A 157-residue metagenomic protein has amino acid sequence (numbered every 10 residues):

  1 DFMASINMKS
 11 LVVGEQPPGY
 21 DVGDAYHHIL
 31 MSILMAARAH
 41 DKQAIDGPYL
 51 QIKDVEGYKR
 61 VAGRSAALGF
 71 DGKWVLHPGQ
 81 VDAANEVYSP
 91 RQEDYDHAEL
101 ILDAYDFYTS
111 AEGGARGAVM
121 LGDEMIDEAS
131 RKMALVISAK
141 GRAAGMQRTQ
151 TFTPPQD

Functional and structural regions predicted by a protein language model:
D1-D157: Expand to "…catalyze enediolate/carbanion chemistry for C-C bond making/breaking, isomerization, decarboxylation
